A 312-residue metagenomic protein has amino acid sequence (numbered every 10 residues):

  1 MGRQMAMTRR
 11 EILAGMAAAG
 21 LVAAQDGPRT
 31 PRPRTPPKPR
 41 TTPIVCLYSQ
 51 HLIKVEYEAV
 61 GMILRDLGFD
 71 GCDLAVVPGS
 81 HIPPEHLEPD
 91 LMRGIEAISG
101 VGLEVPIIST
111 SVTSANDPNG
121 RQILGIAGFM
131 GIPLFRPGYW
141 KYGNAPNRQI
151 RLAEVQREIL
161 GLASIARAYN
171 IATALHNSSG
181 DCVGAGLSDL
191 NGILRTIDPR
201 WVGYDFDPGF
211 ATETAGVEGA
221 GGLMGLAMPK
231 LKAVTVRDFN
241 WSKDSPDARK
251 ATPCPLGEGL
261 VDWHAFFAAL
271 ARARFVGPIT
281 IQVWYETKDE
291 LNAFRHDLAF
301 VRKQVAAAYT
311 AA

Functional and structural regions predicted by a protein language model:
M1-A19: N-terminal secretory signal peptides and thylakoid transit peptides that target proteins across membranes
M16-A17, E58-G61, E104, T113-F206 (+2 more regions): Active-site acidic/histidine proton-transfer and metal-coordination neighborhood in alpha/beta enzyme cores
A24-V55, A59-I63: C-terminal segment of N-terminal export signals and the immediately downstream linker at the start of the mature
P43-S49, C72-L74, V105-T110, F135-P137 (+4 more regions): Hydrophobic faces of well-ordered beta-strands that scaffold small-molecule active sites in alpha/beta enzyme cores
V60-V77: Catalytic domains of carbohydrate-active enzymes, especially glycoside hydrolases
L64, C72, I98, A127 (+5 more regions): Conserved, mostly hydrophobic/aromatic
A75-R93: Glycine-rich, proline-tolerant flexible connector loops at the mouths of alpha/beta enzymes
A166-L260, F267: Acidic/histidine-rich catalytic cores of soluble enzymes
